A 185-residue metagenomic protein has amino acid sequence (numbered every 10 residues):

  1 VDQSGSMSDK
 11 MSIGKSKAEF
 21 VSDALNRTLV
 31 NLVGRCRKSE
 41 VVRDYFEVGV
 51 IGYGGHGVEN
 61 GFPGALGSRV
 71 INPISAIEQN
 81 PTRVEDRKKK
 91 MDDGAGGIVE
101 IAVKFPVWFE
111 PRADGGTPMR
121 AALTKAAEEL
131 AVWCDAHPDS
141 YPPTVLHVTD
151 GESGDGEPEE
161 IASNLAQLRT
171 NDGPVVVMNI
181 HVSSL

Functional and structural regions predicted by a protein language model:
V1-L185: Acidic, low-complexity intrinsically disordered regions
